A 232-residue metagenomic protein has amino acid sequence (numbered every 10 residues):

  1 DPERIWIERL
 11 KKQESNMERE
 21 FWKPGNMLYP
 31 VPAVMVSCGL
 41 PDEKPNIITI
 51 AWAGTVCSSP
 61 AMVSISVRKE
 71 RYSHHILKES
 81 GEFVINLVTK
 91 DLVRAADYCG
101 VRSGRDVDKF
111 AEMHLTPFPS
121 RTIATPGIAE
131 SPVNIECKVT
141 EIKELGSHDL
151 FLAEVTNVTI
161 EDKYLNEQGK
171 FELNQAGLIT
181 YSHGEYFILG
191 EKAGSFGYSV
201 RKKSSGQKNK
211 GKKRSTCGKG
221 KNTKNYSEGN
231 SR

Functional and structural regions predicted by a protein language model:
L10-R232: Basic, polyanion-binding surface patches
